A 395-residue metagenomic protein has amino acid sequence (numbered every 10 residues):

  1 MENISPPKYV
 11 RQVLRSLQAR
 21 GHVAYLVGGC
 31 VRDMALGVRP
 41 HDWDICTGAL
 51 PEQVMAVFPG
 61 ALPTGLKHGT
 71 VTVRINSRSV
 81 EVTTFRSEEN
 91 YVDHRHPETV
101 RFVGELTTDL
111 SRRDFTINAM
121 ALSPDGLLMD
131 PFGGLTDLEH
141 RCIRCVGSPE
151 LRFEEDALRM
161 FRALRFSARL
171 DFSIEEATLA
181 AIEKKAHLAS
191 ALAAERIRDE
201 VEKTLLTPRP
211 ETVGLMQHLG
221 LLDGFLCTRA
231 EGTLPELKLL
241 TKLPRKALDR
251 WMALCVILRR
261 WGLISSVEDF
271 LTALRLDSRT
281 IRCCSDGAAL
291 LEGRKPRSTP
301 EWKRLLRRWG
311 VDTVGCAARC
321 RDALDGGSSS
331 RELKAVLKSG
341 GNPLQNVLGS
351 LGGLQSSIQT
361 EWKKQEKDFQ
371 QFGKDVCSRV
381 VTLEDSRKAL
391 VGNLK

Functional and structural regions predicted by a protein language model:
M1-K395: Catalytic cores of the polymerase beta-like nucleotidyltransferase superfamily and closely associated nucleotide
